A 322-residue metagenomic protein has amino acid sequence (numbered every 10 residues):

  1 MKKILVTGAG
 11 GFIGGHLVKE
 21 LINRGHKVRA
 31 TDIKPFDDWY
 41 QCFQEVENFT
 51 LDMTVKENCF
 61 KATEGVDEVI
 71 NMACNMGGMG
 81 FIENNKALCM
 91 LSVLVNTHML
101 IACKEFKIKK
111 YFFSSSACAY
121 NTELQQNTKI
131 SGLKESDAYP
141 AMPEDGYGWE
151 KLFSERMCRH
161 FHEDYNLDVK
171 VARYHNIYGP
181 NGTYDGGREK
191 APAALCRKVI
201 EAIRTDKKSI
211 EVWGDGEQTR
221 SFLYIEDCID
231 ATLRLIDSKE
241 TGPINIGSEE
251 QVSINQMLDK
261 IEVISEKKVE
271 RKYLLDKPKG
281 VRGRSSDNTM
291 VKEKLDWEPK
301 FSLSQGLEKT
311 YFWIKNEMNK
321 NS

Functional and structural regions predicted by a protein language model:
I4-R24: N-terminal Rossmann NAD(P)H-binding glycine-rich loop of SDR-like oxidoreductase domains
T7, T31, V69-N75, Y111-A117 (+1 more regions): SDR active-site strand-loop-helix element
E20, L51, E201-S322: C-terminal substrate-binding subdomain of Rossmann-fold SDR/epimerase-dehydratase oxidoreductases
H26-P35: Conserved glycine-rich Rossmann-like NAD(P)H-binding loop of the short-chain dehydrogenase/reductase
T50-L91: NAD(P)H-binding glycine-rich loop region in Rossmannoid oxidoreductase-like domains and their noncatalytic homologs
N71, T97-E144, K170: Conserved Rossmann-fold NAD(P)-dependent oxidoreductase catalytic core, especially the SDR/UDP-sugar
S92, Y147, K151: Active-site YXXXK catalytic motif of short-chain dehydrogenase/reductase
E123-G132, G146, R156-I236, E249 (+1 more regions): NAD(P)-dependent short-chain dehydrogenase/reductase
